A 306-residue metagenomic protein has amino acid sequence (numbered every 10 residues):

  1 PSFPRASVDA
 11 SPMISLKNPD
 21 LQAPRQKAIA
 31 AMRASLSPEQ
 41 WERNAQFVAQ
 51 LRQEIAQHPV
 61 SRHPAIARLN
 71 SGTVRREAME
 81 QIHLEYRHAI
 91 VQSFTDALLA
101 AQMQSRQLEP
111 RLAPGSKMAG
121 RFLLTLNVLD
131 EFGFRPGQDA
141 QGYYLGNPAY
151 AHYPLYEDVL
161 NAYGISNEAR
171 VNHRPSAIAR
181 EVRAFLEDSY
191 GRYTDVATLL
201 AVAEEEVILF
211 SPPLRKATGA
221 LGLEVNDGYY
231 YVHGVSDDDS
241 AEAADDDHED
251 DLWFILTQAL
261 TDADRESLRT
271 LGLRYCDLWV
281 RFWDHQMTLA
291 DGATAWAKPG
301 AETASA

Functional and structural regions predicted by a protein language model:
A6-A10: Acidic, Ala/Val/Gly-enriched low-complexity intrinsically disordered segments
S11-A306: Non-heme di-metal
